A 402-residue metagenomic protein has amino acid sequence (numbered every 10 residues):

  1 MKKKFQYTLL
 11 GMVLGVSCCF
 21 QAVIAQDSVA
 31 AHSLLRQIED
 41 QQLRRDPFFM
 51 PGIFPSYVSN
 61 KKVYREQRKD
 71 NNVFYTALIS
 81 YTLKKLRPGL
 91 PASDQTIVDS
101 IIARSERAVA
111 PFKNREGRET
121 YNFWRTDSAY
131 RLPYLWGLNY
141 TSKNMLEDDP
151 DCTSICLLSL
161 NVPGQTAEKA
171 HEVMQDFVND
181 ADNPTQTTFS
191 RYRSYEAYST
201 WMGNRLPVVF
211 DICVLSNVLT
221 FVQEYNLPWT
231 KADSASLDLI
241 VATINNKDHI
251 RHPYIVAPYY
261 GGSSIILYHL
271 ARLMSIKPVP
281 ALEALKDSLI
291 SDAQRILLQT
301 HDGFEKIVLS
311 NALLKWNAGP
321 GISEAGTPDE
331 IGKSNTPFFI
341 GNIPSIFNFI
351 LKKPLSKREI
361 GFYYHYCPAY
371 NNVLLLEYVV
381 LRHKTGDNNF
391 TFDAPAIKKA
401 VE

Functional and structural regions predicted by a protein language model:
M1-Q26: Bacterial Sec-dependent N-terminal signal peptides
Q26-E402: Preference for long, amphipathic alpha-helical scaffolds in soluble/luminal domains and all-alpha bundles
